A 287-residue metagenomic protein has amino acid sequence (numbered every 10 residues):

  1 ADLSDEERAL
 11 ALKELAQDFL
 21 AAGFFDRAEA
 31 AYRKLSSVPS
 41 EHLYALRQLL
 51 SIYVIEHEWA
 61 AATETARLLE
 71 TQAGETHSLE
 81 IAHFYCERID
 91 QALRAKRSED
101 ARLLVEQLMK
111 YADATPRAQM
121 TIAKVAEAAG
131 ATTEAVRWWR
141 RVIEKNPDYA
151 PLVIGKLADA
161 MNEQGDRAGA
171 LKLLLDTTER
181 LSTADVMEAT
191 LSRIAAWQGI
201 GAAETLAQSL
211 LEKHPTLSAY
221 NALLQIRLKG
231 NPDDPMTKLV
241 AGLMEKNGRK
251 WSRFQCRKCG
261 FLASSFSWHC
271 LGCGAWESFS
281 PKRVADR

Functional and structural regions predicted by a protein language model:
A1, R27-K34, A61-T71, R97-L108 (+4 more regions): Alpha-helical repeat scaffolds
A1-E56, A61-E64: Membrane-proximal soluble helical/coiled-coil segments that couple transmembrane anchors to catalytic or regulatory
S4-K13, D26-R27, P39-R47, T76-E87 (+9 more regions): Generic helix N-cap/helix-start motif at coil->alpha-helix transitions
F19, Y53, A92, A126 (+3 more regions): Residue at a conserved register position within TPR or TPR-like alpha-solenoid repeats
R94, L104, P116-R117, K124 (+3 more regions): Membrane-embedded hairpin module used as a gating/binding unit in multi-pass transport and secretion proteins
E212-R287: Cys/His-clustered metal-coordination modules, chiefly Zn-binding fingers
